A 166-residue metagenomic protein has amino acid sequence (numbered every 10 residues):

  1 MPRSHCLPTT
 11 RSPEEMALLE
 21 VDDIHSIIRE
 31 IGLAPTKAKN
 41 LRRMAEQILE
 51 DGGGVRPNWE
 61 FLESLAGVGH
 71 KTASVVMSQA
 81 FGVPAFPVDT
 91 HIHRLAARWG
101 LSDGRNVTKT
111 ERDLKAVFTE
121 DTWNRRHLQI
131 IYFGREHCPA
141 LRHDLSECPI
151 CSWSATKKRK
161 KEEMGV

Functional and structural regions predicted by a protein language model:
M1-V166: Catalytic cores of DNA base-excision repair glycosylases
